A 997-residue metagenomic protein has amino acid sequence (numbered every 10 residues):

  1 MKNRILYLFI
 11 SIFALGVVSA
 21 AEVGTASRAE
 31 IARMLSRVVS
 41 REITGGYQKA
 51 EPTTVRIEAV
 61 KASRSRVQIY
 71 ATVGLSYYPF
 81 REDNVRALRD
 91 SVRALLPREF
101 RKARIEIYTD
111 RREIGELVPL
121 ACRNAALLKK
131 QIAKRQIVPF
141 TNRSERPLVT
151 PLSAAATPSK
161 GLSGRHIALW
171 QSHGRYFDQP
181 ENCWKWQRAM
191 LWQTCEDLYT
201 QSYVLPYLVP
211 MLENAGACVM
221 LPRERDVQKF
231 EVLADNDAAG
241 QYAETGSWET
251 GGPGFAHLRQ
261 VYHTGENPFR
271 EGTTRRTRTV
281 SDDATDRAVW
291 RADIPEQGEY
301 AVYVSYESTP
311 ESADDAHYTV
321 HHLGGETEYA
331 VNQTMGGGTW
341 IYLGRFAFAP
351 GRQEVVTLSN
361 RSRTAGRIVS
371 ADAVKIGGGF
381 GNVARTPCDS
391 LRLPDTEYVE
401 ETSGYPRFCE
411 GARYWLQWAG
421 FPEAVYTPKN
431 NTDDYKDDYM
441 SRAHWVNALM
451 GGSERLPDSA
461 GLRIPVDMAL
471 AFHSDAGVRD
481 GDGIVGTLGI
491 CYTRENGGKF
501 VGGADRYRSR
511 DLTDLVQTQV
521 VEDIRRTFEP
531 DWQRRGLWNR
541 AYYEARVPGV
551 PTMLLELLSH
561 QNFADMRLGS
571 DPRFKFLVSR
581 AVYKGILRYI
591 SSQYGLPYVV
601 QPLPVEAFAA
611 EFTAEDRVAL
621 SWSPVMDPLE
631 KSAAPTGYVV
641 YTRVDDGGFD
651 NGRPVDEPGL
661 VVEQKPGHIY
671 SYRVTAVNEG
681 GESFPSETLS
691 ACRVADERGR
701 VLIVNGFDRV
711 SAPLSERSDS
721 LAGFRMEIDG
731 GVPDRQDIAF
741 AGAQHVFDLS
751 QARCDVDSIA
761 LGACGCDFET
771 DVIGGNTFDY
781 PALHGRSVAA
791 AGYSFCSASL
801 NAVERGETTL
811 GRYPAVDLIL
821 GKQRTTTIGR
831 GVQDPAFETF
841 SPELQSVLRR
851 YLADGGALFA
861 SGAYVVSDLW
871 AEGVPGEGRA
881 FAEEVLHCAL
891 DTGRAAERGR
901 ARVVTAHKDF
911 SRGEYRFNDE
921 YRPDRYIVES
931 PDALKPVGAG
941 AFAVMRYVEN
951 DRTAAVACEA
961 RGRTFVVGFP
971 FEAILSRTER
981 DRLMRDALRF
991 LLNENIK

Functional and structural regions predicted by a protein language model:
Y70-T72, Y77-K185, A371-E401, Y405 (+3 more regions): Non-catalytic propeptide/linker segments at domain boundaries
W192, E196, Y207-A215, R223-E224 (+4 more regions): Aromatic-Pro/Gly-enriched surface loop or interdomain linker that acts as a lid/target-recognition segment
T357-I368: Short beta-strand-plus-loop segments that form exposed binding edges in beta-rich domains
R361, A373-G381, S453, M468-N496 (+2 more regions): Active-site-adjacent mobile loop/cap segments within catalytic or ligand-binding domains
S390-T396, C409-R510, W538-Q561: Active-site microenvironments of hydrolase-like enzyme catalytic domains
Y589-S632, G680-G699: Pro/Thr/Ser/Gly-rich low-complexity, intrinsically disordered linker/stalk tracts
V661-E682: Beta-strand-rich modules
K822-R925, S930, A941, R946-V948 (+2 more regions): A glycine-rich, often tryptophan-bearing local segment used as a flexible ligand/cofactor-contacting loop or short
